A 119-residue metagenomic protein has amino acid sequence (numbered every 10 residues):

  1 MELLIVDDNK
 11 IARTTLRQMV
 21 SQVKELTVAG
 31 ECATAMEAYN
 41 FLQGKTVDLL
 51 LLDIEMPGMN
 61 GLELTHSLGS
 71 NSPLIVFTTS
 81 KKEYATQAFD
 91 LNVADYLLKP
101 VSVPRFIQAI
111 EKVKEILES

Functional and structural regions predicted by a protein language model:
M1-L3: Extreme N-terminal starter segment of soluble prokaryotic enzymes
V6-D7, C32, L50, T78: Conserved sequence signature across two-component system core domains
N9-G30: Two-component/phosphorelay signaling modules centered on CheY-like receiver
Q18-Q22, N40, H66: Short, well-ordered alpha-helices that flank and scaffold nucleotide-derived cofactor binding pockets
E31-N40, G61: Helix N-cap/capping motif at the beta->alpha junctions
F41, L49-S119: CheY-like receiver
K45: Active-site charged/polar residues at nucleotide-handling catalytic sites that mediate phosphoryl, nucleotidyl
